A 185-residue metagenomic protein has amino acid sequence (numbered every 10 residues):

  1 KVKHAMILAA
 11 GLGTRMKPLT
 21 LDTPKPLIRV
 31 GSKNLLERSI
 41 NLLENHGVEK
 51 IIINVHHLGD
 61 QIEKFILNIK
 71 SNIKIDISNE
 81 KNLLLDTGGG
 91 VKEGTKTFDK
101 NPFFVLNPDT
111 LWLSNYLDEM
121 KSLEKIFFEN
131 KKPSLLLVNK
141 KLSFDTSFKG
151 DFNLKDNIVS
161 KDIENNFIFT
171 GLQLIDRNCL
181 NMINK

Functional and structural regions predicted by a protein language model:
V2-I7, R15, R29, K33-N107 (+3 more regions): Conserved N-terminal catalytic core of the sugar/cofactor nucleotidyltransferase
G13-R15, E129: Glycine-rich "HGGG/HGxG" loop immediately N-terminal to the catalytic nucleophile of the alpha/beta-hydrolase
P18-L21: Conserved catalytic-core motifs of eukaryotic protein kinase domains, centered on the activation segment
K64, L113-I183: Conserved core of the sugar-phosphate nucleotidyltransferase
